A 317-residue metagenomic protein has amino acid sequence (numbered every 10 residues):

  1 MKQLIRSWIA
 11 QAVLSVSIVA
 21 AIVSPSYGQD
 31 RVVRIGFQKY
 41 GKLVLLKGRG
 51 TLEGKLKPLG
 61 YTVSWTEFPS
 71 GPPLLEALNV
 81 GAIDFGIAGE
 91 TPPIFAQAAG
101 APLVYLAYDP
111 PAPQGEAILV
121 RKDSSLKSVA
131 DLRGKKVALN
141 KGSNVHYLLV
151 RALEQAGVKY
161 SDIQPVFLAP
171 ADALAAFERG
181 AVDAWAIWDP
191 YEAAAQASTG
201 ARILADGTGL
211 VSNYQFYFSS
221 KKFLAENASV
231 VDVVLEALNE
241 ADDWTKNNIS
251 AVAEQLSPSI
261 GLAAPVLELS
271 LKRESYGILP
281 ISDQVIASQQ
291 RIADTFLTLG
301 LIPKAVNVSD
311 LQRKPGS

Functional and structural regions predicted by a protein language model:
K2-V13: Bacterial N-terminal signal peptides that target proteins for export
Q11-A21: Bacterial N-terminal signal peptides
I22-G28: Sec/Tat signal peptide C-region and signal peptidase I cleavage site
D30-V158, V166-F167, D183-I187, I203-L204 (+1 more regions): Short, glycine-/small- and polar/acidic-enriched structural segments that line small-molecule recognition paths
G48, S70, L74, G89-P92 (+12 more regions): Stable alpha-helical elements in mature extracytoplasmic
T91, P165-V166, P170-P258: Pocket-lining segment of extracytoplasmic ligand-binding domains
A225-L301: Secondary-structure end/capping motifs
D294-S317: Conserved C-terminal helix/tail region of periplasmic/extracytoplasmic solute-binding proteins
